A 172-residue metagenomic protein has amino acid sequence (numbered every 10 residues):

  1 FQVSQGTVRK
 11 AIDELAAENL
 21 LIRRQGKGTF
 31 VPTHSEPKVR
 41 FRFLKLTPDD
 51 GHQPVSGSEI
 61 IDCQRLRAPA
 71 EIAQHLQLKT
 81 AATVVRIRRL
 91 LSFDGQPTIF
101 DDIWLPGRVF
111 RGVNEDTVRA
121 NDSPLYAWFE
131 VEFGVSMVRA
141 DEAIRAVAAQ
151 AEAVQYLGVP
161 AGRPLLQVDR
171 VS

Functional and structural regions predicted by a protein language model:
F1-Q2, G6-V84, F110-R139, E152: HTH-adjacent hinge/linker in prokaryotic transcriptional regulators
C63-A68, R88-L90, V147, D169-V171: Generic short beta-strand segments
T80-D94, L165-S172: A short beta-strand signature
I99-F100: Short glycine-/small-residue motifs
L105-G107: A short acidic/small-residue loop/turn micro-motif
A140-V171: Extended hydrophobic
